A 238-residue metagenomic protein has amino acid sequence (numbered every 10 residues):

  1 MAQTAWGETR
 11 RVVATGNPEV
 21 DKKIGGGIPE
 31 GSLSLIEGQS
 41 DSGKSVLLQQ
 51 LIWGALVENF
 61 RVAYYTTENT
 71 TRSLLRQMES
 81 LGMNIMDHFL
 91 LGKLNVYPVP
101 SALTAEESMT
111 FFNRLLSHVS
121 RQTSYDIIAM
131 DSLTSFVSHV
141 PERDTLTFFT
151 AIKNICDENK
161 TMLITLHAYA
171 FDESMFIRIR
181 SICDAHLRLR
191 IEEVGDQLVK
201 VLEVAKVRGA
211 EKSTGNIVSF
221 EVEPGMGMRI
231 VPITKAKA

Functional and structural regions predicted by a protein language model:
A2-P18: N-terminal pre-Walker A segment at the start of P-loop NTPase domains
T15-G27: Pre-Walker A adenine-sensing motif
S34-E37: Short hydrophobic/aromatic beta-strand immediately N-terminal to the Walker A/P-loop
Q39-L103: Conserved P-loop
R61, K93, S124-I127, E158-L166: Loop/turn-to-beta-strand initiation segments
E68-R72, P100-T104, L133-S135, A168-D172 (+2 more regions): Conserved nucleotide-binding/hydrolysis micro-motifs of P-loop NTPases
V99-E158: Phosphate-binding/switch loop-helix module in NTP-utilizing enzymes
L166-G227: Phosphate-binding/switch region of NTP-binding enzymes
